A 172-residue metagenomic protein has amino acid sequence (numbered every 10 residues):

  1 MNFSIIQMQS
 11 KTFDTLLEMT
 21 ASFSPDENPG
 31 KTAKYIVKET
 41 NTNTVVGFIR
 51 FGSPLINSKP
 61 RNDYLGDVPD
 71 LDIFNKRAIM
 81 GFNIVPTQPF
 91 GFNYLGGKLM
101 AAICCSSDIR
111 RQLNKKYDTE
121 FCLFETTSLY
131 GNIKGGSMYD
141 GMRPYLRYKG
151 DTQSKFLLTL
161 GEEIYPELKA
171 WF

Functional and structural regions predicted by a protein language model:
M1-T44: Low-complexity, highly charged intrinsically disordered N-terminal segments that act as targeting/localization
A33, T42-F172: Acyl-donor binding region in acyl/amide transferases
